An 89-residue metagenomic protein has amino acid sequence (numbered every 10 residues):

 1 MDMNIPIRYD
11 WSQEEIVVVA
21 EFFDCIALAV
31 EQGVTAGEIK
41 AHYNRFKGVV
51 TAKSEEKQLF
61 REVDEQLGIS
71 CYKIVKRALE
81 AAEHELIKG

Functional and structural regions predicted by a protein language model:
M1-M3, K76-G89: Short, functional C-terminal segments
M3-V34: N-terminal acidic leader/helix
V18, E38-H42, C71: Residue-level detector of well-ordered alpha-helical segments, enriched for hydrophobic/aromatic packing positions
V34-L59: Hydrophobic/aromatic-rich, well-ordered segments within soluble, folded domains that form packed cores
K53-A82: Short, charged early-sequence alpha-helical segments and their helix-coil boundaries
